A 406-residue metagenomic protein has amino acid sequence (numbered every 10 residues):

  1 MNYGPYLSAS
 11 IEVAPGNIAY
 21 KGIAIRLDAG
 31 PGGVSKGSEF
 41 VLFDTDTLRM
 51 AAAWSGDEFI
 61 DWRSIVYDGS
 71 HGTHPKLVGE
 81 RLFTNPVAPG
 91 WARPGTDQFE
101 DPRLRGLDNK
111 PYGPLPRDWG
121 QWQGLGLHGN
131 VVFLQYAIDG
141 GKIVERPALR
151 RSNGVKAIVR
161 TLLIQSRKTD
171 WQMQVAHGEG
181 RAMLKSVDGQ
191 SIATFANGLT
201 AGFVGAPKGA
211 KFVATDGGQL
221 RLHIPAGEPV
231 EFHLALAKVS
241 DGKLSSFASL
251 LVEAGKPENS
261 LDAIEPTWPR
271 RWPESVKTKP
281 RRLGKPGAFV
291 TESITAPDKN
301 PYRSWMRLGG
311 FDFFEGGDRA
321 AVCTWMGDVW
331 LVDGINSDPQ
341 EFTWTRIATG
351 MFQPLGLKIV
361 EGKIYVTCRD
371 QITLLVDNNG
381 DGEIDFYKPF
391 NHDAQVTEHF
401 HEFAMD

Functional and structural regions predicted by a protein language model:
M1-V159, K168-N197: Beta-strand-rich N-terminal accessory domains
G120, K142-A148, D216-H223, I294-A296: Short structured motifs
Q123, R160, S191, A210-K211 (+3 more regions): Residue-level detector of beta-strand structural context in well-folded domains
N130, G154-K156, T169, G189-Q190 (+5 more regions): Beta-strand-connecting loop/turn residues
V131-F133, A157-T161, D170, G217-R221 (+1 more regions): Intrinsic-disorder/low-complexity, polar/charged segments enriched in Ser/Thr/Lys/Arg/Asp/Glu/Gln
E179, F195-W272: Extended acidic/polar, glycine-enriched regions that form or flank non-catalytic beta-rich accessory modules
F247-D406: Beta-propeller domains with acidic blade repeats across secreted/periplasmic ectodomains and cytosolic WD/CNH propellers
